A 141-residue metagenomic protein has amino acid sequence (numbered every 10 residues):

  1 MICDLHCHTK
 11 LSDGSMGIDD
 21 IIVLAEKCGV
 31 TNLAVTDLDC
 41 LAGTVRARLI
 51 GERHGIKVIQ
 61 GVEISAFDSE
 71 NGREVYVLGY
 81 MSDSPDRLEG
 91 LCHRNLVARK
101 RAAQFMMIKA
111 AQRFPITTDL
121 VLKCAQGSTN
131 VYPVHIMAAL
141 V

Functional and structural regions predicted by a protein language model:
M1-G72: An N-terminally biased module of ancient metal coordination in phosphate/nucleic-acid-related enzymes
E52-V141: Extended substrate/RNA-proximal surfaces in nucleic-acid metabolism proteins
